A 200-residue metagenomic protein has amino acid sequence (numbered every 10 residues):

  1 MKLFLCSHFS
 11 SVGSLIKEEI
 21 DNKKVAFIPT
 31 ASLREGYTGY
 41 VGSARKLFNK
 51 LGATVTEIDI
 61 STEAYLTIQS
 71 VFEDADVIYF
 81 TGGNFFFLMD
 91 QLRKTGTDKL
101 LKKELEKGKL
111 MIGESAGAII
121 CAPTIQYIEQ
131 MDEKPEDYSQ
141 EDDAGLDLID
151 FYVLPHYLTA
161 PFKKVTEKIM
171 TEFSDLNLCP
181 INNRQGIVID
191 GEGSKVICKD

Functional and structural regions predicted by a protein language model:
M1-V77, T81: N-terminal beta1-alpha1 cap of cysteine-dependent amidohydrolase-like domains
K17-E18, G39-Y40, D90-R93, T124-Q126 (+1 more regions): Short amphipathic alpha-helical segments
L33, G83-F86, G117, L158: Short glycine-rich anion-binding loops that position phosphate/pyrophosphate groups of nucleotides and phosphorylated
V55-T56, M111, S194: Hydrophobic anchor at the start of a short beta-strand that flanks the dinucleotide cofactor-binding loop
F86, A118-C121, G186-V188: Short, active-site-adjacent cap segments at secondary-structure transitions
D90-Q91, T97-T159: Class I SAM-dependent methyltransferase SAM-binding "motif I" and its flanking Rossmann-like core
A144-I149, V153-G191, I197: Conserved anion/nucleotide-ligand pocket segment
